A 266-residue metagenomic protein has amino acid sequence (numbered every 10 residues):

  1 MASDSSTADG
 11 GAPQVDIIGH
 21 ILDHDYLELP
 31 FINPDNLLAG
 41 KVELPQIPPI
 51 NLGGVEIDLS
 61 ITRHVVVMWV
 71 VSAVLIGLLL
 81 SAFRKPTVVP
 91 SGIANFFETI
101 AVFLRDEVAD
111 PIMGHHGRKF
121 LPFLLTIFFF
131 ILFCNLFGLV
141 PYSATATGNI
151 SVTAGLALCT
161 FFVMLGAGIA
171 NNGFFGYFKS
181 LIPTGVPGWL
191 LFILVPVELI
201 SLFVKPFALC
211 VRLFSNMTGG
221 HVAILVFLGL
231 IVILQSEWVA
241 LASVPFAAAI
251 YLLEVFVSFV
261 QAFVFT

Functional and structural regions predicted by a protein language model:
M1-A94: Perimembrane topogenic segments of multi-pass inner/organellar membrane proteins
G53-V65, H115, S143-S151: Interfacial loop-to-helix junctions that mark the boundaries of transmembrane helices in multi-pass membrane
V65-L79, K119-L136, V152-M164, V222-G229 (+1 more regions): Hydrophobic alpha-helical transmembrane segments of multi-pass integral membrane proteins
G77-K85, V108-G117, L136-S143, L165-F174: Transmembrane alpha-helix boundary signature
F83-T126, P187-P196, I200, F207: Membrane-interface amphipathic helices and adjacent TM-edge segments
I100, G138, L158, C210 (+1 more regions): Residue-level signature of catalytic and energy-coupling elements of molecular machines, predominantly ATP/GTP-dependent
F120-I127, Y142-W189: Conserved, well-structured core segments that form or line functional sites
G166-T266: Hydrophobic alpha-helical transmembrane segments and adjacent short intramembrane/lumenal linkers of inner/organellar
